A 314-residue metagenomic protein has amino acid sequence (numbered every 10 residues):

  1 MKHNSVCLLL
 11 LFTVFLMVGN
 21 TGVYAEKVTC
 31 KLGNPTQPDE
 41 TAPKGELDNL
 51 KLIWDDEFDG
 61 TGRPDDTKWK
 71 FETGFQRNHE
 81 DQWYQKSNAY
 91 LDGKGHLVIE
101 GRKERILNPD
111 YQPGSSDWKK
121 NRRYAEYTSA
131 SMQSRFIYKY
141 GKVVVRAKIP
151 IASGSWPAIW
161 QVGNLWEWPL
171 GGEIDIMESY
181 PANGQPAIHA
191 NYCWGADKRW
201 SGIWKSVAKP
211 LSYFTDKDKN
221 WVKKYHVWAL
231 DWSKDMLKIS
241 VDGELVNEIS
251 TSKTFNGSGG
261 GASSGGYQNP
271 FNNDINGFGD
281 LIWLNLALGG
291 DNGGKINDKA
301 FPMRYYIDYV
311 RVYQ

Functional and structural regions predicted by a protein language model:
M1-L8: Bacterial N-terminal signal peptides that target proteins for export
L9-V18: Bacterial N-terminal signal peptides
N20-Y24: Sec/Tat signal peptide C-region and signal peptidase I cleavage site
E26-Q314: GH16 jelly-roll
